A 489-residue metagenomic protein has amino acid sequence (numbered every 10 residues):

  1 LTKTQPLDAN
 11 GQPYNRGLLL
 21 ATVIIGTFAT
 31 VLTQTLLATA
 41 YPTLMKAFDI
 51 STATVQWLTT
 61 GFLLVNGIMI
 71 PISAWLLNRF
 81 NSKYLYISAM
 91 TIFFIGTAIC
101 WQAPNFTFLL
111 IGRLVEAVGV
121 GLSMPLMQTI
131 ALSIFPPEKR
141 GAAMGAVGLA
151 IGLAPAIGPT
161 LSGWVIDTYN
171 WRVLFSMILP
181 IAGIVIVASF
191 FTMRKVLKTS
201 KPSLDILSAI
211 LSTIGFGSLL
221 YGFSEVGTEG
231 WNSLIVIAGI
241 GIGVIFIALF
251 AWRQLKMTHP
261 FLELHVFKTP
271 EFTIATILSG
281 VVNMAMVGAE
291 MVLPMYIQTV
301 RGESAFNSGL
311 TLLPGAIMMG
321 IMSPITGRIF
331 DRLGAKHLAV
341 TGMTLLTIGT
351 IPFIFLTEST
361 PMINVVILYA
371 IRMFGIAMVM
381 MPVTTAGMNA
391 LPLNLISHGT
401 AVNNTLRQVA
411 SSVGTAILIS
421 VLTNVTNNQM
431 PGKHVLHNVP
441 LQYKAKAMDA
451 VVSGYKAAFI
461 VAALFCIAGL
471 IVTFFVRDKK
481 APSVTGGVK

Functional and structural regions predicted by a protein language model:
L1-N15, V439-K446, V476-K489: Intrinsic disorder in cytosolic terminal tails and internal cytosolic loops of multi-pass membrane transporters
P6-P13, I186-T213, L255-P270, D331 (+1 more regions): Flexible interhelical linker loops that connect adjacent transmembrane helices in multi-pass membrane transporters
G17-L32, L37-Y41, F48-G61, A74 (+12 more regions): 12-transmembrane solute porter fold
L63, I70-L207: Helix-loop-helix hairpins in multi-pass membrane proteins, especially solute transporters
L64-I68, A98, G152, A156 (+5 more regions): Hydrophobic/small/kink-forming positions within alpha-helical transmembrane segments of polytopic membrane proteins
F106, L197-P202, V226-N232, S359: Membrane-interface helix caps and helix-loop-helix hairpins in membrane proteins
L149, L153-Y169, V409-P431: A gly/Pro-rich, aromatic-decorated transmembrane alpha-helix motif that marks the paired, flexible gating helices
G222-L234, Q442-A457: Membrane-interfacial helix-loop-helix junctions in multi-pass membrane proteins
